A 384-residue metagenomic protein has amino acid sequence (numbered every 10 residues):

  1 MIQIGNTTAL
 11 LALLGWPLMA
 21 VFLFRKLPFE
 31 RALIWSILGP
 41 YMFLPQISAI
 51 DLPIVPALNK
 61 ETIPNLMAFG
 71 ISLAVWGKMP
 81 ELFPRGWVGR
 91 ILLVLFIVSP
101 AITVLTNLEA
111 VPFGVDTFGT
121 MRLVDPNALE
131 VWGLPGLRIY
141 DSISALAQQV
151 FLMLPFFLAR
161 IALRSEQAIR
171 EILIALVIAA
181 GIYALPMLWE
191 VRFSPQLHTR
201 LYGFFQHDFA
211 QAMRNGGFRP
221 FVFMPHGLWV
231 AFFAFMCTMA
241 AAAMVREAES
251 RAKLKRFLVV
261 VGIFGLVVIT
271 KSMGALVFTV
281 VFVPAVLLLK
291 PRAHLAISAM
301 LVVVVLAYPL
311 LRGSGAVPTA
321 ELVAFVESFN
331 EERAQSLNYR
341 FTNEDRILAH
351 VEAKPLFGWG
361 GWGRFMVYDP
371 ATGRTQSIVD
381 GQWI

Functional and structural regions predicted by a protein language model:
M1-Q3, T106-P135, I182-P225: Membrane-interfacial helix-loop-helix modules of multi-pass inner-membrane proteins that assemble, modify, or transport
I2-T7, L18-E30, Q46-A57, P80: Short, hydrophobic transmembrane alpha-helix segments
F24-L33, L73-I91, A243-L258, K290-I297: Membrane-interface helix-loop-helix junctions at transmembrane boundaries of multi-pass membrane enzymes, predominantly
E30-L52, T62-V150: N-terminal hydrophobic segments of proteins, predominantly signal-anchor/transmembrane helices of inner/organellar
L105, E109, L185, V191-L197 (+4 more regions): A membrane-periplasm/extracellular boundary helix in multi-pass inner-membrane enzymes that assemble envelope glycans
W132-L152, M213-M236, R340-L348: Hydrophobic alpha-helical transmembrane segments
L154-F156, E171-Y202, A212-L289: Alpha-helical transmembrane segments of multi-pass inner-membrane proteins
T319, V326-I384: Long extracytoplasmic/lumenal interhelical loops at the membrane interface of multi-pass membrane proteins
